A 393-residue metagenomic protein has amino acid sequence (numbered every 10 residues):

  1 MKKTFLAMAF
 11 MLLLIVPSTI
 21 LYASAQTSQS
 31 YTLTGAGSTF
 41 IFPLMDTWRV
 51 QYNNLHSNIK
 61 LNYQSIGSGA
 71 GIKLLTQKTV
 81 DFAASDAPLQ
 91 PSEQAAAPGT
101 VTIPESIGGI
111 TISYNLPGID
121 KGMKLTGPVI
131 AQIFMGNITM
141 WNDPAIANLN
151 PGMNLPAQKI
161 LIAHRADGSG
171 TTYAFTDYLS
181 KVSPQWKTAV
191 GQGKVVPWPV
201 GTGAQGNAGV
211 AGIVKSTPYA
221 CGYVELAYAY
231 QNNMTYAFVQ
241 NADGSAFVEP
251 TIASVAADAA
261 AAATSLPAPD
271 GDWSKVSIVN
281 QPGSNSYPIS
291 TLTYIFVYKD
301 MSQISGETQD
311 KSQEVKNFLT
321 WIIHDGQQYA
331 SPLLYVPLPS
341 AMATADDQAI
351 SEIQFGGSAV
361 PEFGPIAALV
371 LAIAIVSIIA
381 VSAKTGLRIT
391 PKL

Functional and structural regions predicted by a protein language model:
M1-T27, S358-L393: Secretory targeting signatures
A23-A359: Flexible loop/hinge segments at secondary-structure junctions
